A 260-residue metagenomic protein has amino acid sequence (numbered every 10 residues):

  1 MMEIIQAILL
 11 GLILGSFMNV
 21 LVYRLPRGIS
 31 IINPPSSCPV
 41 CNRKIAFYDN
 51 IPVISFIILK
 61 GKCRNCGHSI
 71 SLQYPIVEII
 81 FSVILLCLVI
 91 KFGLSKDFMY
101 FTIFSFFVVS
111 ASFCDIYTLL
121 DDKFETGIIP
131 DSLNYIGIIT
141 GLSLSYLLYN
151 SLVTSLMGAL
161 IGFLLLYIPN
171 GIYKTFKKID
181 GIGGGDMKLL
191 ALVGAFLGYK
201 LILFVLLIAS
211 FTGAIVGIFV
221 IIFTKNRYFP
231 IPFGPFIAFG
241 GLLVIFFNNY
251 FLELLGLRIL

Functional and structural regions predicted by a protein language model:
M2-N19, I168-D180, M187-L260: Alpha-helical transmembrane segments
I13-G15, C66, G127: Residue-level signal for inorganic ion chemistry
F17, I79-F92, I136, T140-S143: Membrane-embedded alpha-helical segments in integral membrane proteins
M18-Q73: Membrane-proximal soluble regions of multi-pass membrane proteins
I70-I79, D131: Select subsegments of transmembrane alpha-helices in polytopic membrane proteins, especially boundary-proximal
V89-F92, S112-Y117, S145-Y149, I168 (+2 more regions): Structural signal for the C-terminal ends of transmembrane alpha-helices and the immediately following loop
I90-Y100: Transmembrane helix-loop-helix
M99-F113, T118-T212, L254-L260: Functional transmembrane core segments of multi-pass inner-membrane proteins
